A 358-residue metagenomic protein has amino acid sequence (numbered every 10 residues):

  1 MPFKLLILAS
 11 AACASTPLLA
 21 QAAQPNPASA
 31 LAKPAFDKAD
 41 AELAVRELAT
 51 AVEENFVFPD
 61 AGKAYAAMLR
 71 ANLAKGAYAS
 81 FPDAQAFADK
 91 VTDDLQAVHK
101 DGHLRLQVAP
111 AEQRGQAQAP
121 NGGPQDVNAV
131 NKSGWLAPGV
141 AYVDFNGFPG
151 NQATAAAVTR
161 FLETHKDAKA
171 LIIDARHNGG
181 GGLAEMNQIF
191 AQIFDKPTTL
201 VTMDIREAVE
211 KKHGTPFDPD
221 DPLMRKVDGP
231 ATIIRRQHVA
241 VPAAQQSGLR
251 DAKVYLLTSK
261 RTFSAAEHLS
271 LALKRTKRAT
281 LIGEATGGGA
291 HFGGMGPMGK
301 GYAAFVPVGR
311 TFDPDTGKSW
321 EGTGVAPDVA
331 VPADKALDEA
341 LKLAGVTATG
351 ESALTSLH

Functional and structural regions predicted by a protein language model:
M1-Q21: Gram-negative bacterial Sec-dependent N-terminal signal peptides
Q21-K226, I233-H238, K253, H268 (+4 more regions): Flexible, low-complexity junctional segments that flank or bridge functional domains
M203-D204, F305-S319: Short, basic, helix/turn surface patches
A240-Q246, L271-A272: Mature extracellular/periplasmic domains of secretome proteins
A243-L257, M298: Short, conserved helix/loop micro-motifs enriched in His/Cys and acidic residues
K253-L271, T280-G287: Extended C-terminal subregions enriched in glycine
K274, L281-G299, A304-V306, K318 (+1 more regions): C-terminal soluble interaction/assembly domains
K318-H358: Low-complexity, Gly/Ser/Thr/Pro-rich intrinsically disordered linker/tail segments
